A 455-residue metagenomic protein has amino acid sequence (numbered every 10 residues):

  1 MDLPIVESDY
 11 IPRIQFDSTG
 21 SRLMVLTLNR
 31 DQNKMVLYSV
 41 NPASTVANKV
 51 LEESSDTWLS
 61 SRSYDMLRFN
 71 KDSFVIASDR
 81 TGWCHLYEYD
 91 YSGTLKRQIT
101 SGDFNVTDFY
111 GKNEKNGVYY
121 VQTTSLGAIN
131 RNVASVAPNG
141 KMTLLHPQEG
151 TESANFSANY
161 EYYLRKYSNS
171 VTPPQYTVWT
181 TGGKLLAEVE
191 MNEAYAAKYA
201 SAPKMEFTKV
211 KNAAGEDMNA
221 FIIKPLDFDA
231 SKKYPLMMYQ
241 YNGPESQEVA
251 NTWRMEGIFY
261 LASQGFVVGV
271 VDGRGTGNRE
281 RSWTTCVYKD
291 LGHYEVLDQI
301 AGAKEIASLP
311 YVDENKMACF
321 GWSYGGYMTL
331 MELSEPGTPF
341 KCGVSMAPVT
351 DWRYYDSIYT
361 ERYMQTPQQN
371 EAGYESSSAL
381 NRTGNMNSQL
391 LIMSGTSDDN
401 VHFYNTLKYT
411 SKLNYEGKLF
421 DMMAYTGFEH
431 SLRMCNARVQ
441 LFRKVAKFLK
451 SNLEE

Functional and structural regions predicted by a protein language model:
M1-K232, P244-Q264, E305-S308: Peripheral, non-catalytic segments that deliver or gate enzyme domains
G20, S153-E455: Serine-hydrolase catalytic core recognition
